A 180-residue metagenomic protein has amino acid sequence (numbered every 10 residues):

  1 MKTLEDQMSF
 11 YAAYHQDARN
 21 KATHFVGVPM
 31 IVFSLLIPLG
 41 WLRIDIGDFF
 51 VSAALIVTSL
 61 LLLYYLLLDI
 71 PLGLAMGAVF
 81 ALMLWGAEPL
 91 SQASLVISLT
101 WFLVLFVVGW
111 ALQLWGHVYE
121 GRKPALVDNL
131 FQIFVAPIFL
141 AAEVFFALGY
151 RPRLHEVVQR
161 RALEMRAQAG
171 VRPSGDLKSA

Functional and structural regions predicted by a protein language model:
M1-Y14, G121-A180: Membrane-proximal soluble regions of multi-pass membrane proteins
M8-P29, I37-P38, L61-P71, Y119 (+1 more regions): Membrane interfacial helix-start motif at the N-side
M30, A81-L82, V107, A111: Hydrophobic alpha-helical cores of multi-pass transmembrane domains in eukaryotic membrane proteins
F33-L36, I56-Y64, F80-A87: Hydrophobic, membrane-inserted alpha-helices
G40-I56, L99-L105: Structural signature of hydrophobic alpha-helical transmembrane segments
S59-L72, M76, P89, L105-G121 (+1 more regions): Transmembrane alpha-helical segments that form the membrane-embedded catalytic/substrate-channel core of multi-pass
I70-L74, I97-L99, L126: Membrane-helix interface segments
G73-L82, D128-L130: Cytoplasmic-side transmembrane-helix entry/capping segments in multi-pass membrane proteins
